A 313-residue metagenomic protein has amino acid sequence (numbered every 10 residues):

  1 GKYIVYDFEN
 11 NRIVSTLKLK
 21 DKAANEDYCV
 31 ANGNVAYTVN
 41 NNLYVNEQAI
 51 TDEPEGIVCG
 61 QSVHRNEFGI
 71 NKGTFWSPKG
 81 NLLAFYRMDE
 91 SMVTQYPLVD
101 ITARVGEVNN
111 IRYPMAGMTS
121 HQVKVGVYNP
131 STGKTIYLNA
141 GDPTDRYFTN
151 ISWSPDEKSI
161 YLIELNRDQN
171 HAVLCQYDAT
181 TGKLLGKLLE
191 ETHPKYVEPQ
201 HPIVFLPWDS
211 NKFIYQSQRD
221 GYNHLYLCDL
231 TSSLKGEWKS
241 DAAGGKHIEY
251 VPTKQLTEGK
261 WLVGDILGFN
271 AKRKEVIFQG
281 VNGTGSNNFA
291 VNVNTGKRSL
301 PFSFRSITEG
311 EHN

Functional and structural regions predicted by a protein language model:
G1, I50-T74, F85-Y137: Predominantly five- to eight-bladed beta-propeller fold
K2-I4, N41-N46, M92-L98, Q122-K124 (+3 more regions): Structural motif
I4-I57: A conserved hydrophobic secondary-structure block that centers on an alpha-helix together with its immediately flanking
D7-N11, N129-G133, A179-T181, L230-S232 (+1 more regions): Short loop/turn segments that connect beta-strands within beta-propeller blades
V14-K18, E47-E55, I136-N139, L185-E190 (+2 more regions): Beta-propeller fold detector
K20-A36, G56-L82, N110-G117, Q122-K124 (+7 more regions): Conserved beta-propeller blade repeats
N41, G80-L82, D89-M92, S131 (+2 more regions): Short loop/turn segments at secondary-structure transitions that flank enzyme active sites
